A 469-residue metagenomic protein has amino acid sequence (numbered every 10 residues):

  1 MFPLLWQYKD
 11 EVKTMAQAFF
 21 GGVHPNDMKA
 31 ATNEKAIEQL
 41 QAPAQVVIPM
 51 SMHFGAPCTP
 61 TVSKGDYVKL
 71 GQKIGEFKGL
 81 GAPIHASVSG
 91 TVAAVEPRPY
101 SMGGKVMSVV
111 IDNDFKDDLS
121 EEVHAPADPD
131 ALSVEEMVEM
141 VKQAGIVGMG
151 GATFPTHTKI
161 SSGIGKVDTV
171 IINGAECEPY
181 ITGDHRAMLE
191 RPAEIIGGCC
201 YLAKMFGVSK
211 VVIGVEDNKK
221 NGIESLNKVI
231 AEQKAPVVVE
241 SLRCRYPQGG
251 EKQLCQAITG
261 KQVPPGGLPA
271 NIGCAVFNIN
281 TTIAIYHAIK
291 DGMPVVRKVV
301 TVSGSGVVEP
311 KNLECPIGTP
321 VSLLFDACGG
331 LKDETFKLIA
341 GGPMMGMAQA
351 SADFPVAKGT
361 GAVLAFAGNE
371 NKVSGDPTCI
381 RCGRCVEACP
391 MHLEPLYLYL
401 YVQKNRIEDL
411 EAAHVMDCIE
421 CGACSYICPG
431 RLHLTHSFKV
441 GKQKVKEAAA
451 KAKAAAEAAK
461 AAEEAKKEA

Functional and structural regions predicted by a protein language model:
F2-T61: N-terminal, Lys/Arg-enriched amphipathic/low-complexity engagement segments that precede the first folded domain
C58-Y67, G71: Short histidine-centered loop motifs in beta-beta connectors
V68-A82, E96, M107-N113: Short hydrophobic beta/alpha edge segments that flank linear recognition/processing sites
G90-V92: Conserved hydrophobic positions within beta-strands
A94, P99-F154, I164, K220: Acidic low-complexity segments
L119-S120, G148, V170-D184, G306: Gly-rich Lys/Arg/Thr-decorated short loops/hinges at beta-loop-alpha junctions or inter-strand turns that position
A175, V208-V321, A327-K332, G342: Hydrophobic alpha-helical positions that pack around
T360-D376, V386, P390-A469: Ferredoxin-type iron-sulfur electron-transfer modules in oxidoreductases and energy-metabolism complexes
